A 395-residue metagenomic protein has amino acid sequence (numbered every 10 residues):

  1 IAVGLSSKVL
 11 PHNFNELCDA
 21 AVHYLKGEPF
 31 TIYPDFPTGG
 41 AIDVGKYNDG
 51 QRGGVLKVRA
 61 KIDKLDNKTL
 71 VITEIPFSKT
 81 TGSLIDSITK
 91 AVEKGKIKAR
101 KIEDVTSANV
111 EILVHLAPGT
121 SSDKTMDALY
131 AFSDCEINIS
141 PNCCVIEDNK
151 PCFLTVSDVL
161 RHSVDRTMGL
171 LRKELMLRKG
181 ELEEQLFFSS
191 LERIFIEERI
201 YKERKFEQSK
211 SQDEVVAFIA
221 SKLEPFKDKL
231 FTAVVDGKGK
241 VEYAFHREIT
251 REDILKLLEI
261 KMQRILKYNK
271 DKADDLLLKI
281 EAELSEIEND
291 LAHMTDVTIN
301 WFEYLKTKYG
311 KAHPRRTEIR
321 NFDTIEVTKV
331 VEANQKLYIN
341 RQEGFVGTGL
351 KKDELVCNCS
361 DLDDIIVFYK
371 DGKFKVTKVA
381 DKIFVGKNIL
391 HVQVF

Functional and structural regions predicted by a protein language model:
I1-F395: C-terminal interaction appendages of subunits in large macromolecular complexes
